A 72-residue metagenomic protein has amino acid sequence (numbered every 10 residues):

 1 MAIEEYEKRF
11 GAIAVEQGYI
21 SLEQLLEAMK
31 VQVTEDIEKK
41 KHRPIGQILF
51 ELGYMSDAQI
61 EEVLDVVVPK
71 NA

Functional and structural regions predicted by a protein language model:
M1-A72: Non-catalytic accessory regions
